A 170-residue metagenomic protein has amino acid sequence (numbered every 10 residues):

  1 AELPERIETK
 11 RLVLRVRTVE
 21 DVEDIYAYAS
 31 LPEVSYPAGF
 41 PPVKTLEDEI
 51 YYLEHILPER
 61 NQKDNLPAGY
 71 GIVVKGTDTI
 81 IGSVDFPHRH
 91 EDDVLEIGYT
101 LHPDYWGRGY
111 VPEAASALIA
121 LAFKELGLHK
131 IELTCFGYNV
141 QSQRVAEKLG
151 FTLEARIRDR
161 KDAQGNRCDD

Functional and structural regions predicted by a protein language model:
A1-S35, G69-D170: Acyl-donor (CoA/ACP) binding surface of acyl/acetyltransferases
A29, A38, R60-Q62: Hydrophobic residues in alpha-helical segments
E33-L57: Conserved GNAT-fold acetyl-CoA-binding loop/helix
F40-P41, D64, D93: Short, surface-exposed helix-loop/turn micro-motifs enriched in polar/charged residues
I56-G71: A short helix-loop-beta-strand connector motif used in the catalytic cores of GNAT acetyltransferases and, in some
